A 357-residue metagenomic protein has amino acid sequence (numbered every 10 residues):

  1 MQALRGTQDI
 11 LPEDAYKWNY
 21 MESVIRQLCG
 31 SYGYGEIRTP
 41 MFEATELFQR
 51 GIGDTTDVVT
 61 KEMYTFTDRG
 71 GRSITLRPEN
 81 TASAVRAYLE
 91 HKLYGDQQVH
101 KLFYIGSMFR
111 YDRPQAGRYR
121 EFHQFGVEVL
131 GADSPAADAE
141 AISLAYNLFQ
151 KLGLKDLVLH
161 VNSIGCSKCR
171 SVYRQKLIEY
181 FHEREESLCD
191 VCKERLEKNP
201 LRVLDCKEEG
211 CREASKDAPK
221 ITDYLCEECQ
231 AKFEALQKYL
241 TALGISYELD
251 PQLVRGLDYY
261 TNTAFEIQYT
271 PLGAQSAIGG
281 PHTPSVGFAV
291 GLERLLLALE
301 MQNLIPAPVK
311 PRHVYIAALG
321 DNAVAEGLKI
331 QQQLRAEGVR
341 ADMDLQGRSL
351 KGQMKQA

Functional and structural regions predicted by a protein language model:
M1-Q356: TRNA-recognition modules of translation machinery and tRNA-sensing kinases, especially anticodon-binding
